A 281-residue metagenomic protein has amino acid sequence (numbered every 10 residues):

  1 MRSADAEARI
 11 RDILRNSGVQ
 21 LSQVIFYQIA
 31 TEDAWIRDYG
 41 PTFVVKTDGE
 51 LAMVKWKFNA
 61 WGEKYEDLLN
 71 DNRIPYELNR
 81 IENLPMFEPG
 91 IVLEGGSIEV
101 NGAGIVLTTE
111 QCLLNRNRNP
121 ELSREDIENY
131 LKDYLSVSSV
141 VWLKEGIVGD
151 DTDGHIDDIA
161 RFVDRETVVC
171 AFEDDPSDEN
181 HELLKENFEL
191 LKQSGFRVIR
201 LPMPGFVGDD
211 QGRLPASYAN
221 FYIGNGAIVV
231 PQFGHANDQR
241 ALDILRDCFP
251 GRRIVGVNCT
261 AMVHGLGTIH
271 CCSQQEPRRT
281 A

Functional and structural regions predicted by a protein language model:
M1-A281: The feature marks the mature, well-folded catalytic cores of soluble enzymes
